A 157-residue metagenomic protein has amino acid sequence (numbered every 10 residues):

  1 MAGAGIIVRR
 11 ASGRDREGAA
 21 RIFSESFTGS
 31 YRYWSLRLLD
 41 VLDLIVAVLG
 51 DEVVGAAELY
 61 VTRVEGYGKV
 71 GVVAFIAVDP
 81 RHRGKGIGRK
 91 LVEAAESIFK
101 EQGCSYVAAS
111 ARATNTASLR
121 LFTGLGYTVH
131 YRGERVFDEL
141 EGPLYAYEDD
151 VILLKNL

Functional and structural regions predicted by a protein language model:
M1-R14, V151, K155-L157: Conserved N-terminal entry element of GNAT/NAT acetyltransferase domains
G13-R81, V92, N156: Acetyl-CoA-dependent GNAT
L42, Y147-I152: Short hydrophobic/aromatic beta-strand or adjacent loop that forms the aromatic wall/cage of a ligand/substrate-binding
A56, R112-A113: Short amphipathic helical patch at the helix-1/turn junction of helix-turn-helix
V78, G84-S97, R120-G124: Conserved acetyl-CoA-binding loop-helix of GNAT-fold acetyltransferases
F99-A111: Conserved GNAT acetyl-CoA-binding A-motif
S110-A111, T123, T128-A146: Conserved catalytic-core motifs of GNAT/GCN5-like acyltransferases
A117: Acidic helix N-cap motif at the loop->helix transition within catalytic regions of sugar-transfer enzymes
